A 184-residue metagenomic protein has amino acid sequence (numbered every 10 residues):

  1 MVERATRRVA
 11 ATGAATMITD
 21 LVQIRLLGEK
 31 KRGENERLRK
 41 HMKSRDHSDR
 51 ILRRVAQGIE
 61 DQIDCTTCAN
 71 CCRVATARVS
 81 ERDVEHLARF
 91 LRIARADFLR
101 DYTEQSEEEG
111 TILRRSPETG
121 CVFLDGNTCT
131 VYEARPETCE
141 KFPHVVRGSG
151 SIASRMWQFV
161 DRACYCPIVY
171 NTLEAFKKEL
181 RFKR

Functional and structural regions predicted by a protein language model:
V2-R184: Short loop/turn segments that flank or connect secondary-structure elements
